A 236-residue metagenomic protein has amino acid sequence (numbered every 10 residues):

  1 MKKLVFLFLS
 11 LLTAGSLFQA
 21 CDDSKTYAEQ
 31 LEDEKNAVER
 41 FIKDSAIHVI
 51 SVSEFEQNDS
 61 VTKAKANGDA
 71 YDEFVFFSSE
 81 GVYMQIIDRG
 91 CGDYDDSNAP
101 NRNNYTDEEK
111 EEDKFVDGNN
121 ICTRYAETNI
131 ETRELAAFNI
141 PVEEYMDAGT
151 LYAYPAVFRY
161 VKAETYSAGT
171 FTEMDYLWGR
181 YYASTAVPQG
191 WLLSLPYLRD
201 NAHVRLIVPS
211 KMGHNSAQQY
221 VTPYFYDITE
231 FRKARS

Functional and structural regions predicted by a protein language model:
M1-F8: Bacterial N-terminal signal peptides that target proteins for export
F8-L9, R40: A periodicity- and composition-biased signal for non-globular, repetitive helical segments
L11-G15: Alpha-helical transmembrane segments
S16-A20: C-terminal motif of bacterial Sec signal peptides marking the signal peptidase cleavage site
C21-S236: Cross-family detector of peptidyl-prolyl cis-trans isomerase
